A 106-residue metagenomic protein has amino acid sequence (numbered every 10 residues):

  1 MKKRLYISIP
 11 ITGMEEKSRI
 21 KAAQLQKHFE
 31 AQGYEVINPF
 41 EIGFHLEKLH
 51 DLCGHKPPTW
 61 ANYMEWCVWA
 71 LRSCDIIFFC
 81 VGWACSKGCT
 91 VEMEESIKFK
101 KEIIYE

Functional and structural regions predicted by a protein language model:
M1-E106: Conserved catalytic or regulatory cores that recognize and/or transform ribose-phosphate-containing ligands
